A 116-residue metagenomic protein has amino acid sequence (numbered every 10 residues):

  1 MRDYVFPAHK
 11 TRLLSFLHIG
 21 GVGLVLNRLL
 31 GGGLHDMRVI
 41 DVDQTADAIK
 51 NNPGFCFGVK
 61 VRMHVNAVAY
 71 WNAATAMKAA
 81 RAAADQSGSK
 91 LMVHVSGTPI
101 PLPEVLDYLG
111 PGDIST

Functional and structural regions predicted by a protein language model:
M1-M63: Divalent-metal coordination cores built from histidine and acidic residues
M63-T116: Active-site core of metal-dependent hydrolases
